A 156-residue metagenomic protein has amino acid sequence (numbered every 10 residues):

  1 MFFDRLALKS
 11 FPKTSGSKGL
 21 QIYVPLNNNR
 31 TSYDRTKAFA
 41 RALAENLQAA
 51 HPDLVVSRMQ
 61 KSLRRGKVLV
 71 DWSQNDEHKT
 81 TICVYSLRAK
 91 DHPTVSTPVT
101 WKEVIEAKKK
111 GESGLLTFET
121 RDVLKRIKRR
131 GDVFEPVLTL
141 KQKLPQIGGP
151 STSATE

Functional and structural regions predicted by a protein language model:
F2-T14: Active-site palm subdomain of RNA-directed nucleic acid polymerases
R5-L6, K18, L63-R65: Short, well-ordered loop/turn elements at secondary-structure boundaries
T14-V24: Short, conserved phosphate-binding/catalytic loop or strand-edge motifs used in phosphoryl-/nucleotidyl-transfer
Y23-S32: Short helix/strand-bridging catalytic loops that position acidic/His residues to coordinate divalent metals and engage
T31-E156: C-terminal accessory nucleic-acid interaction domains of nucleic acid-metabolism proteins
